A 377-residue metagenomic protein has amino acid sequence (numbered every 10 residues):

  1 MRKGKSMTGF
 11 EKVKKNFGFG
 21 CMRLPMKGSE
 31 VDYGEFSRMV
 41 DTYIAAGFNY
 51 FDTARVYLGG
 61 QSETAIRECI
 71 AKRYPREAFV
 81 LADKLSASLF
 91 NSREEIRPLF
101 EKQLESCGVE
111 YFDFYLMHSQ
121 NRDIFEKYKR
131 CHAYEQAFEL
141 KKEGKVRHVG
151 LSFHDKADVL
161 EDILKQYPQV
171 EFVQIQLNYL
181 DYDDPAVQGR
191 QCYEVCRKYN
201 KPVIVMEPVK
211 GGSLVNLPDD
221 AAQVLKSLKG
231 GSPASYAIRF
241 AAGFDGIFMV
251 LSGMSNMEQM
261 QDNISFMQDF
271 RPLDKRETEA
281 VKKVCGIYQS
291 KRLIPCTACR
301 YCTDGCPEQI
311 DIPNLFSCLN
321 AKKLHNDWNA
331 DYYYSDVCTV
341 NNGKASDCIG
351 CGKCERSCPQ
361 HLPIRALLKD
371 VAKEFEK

Functional and structural regions predicted by a protein language model:
M1-F79, Q136, K142: N-terminal binding-site loop/beta-alpha segment at the start of enzyme catalytic domains that lines or forms
G20, A54-Y57, Y115-H118, S152 (+3 more regions): Conserved residues at the C-terminal ends of beta-strands
K27-G28, G34, D41, S88-V209 (+3 more regions): Glycine/proline-rich, positively charged, aromatic-decorated active-site loop/lid region on the catalytic face
D41-I44, F48-N49, E68, Q191-K377: Structured C-terminal cap/extension of enzyme domains
Y50-Y57, R147-L151, Q174, M249-L251 (+1 more regions): Short catalytic-loop micro-motif centered on adjacent basic/acidic residues
D52-T53, D83, V205: Hydrophobic residues in well-ordered beta-strands that form the structural core
S62-I66, K156-E161, M260: Short, well-ordered alpha-helical microsegments
R67-V80, Y134, Y167-V173, I264-F270: Short, electropositive alpha-helical surface patch
